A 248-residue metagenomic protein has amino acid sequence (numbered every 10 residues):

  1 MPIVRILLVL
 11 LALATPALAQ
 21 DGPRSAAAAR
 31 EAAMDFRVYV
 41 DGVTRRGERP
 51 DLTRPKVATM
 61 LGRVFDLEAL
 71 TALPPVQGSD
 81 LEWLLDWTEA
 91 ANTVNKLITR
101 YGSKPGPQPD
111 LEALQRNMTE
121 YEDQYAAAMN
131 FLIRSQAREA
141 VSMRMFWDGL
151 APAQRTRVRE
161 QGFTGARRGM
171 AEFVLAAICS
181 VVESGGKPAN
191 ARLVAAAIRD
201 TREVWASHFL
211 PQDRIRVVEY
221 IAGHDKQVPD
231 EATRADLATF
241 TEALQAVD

Functional and structural regions predicted by a protein language model:
P2-V9: Sec-dependent signal peptide recognition, specifically the positively charged N-region followed immediately by
A14-P16: N-terminal signal peptide c-region/cleavage motif recognized by signal peptidases
Q20-D248: Non-catalytic all-alpha helical scaffold/repeat segments
